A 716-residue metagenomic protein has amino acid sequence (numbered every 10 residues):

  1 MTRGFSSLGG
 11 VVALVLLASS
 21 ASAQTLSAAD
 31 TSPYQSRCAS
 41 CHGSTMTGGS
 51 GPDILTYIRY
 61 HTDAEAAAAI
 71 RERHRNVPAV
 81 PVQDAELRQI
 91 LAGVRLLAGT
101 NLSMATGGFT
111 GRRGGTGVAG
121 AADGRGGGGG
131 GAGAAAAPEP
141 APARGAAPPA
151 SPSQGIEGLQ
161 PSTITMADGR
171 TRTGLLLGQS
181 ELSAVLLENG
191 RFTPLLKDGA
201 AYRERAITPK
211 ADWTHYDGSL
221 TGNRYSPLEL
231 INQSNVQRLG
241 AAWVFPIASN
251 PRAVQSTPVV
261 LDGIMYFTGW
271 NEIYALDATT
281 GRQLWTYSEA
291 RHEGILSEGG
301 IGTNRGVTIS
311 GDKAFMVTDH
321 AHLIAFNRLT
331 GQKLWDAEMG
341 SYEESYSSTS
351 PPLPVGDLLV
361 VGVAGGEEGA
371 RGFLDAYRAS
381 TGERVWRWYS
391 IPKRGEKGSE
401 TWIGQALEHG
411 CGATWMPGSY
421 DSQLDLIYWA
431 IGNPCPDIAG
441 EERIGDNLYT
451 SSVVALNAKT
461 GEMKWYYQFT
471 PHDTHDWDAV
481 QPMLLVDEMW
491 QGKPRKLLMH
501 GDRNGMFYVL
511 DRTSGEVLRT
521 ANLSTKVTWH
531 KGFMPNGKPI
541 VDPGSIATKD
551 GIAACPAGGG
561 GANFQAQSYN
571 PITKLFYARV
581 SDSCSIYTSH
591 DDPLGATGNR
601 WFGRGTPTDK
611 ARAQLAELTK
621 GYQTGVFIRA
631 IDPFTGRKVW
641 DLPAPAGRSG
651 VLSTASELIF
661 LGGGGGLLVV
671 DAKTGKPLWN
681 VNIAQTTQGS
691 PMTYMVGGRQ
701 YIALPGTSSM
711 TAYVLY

Functional and structural regions predicted by a protein language model:
S40, T45-A105, R112-R113, D123-Y202 (+1 more regions): Extracytoplasmic electron-transfer domains, predominantly the class I c-type cytochrome c fold
A206-A241, S390-K397, V541, E617-L618 (+1 more regions): Blade/loop signatures of beta-propeller domains
K210-A211, D262-G263, G311-D312, G356-D357 (+5 more regions): Short coil/turn segments that connect the beta-strands within blades of beta-propeller domains
F245-T257, T286-T308, K333-P351, E368 (+11 more regions): Extracytoplasmic beta-rich repeat domains
A278-T280, N327-T330, A379-T381, A458-T460 (+4 more regions): Short loop/turn segments that connect beta-strands within beta-propeller blades
G372-E383, D446-T460, V626-P633: Beta-propeller blade signature
G689-Y716: Blade-level signature of beta-propeller repeat domains, shared across WD40, Kelch, NHL, RCC1 and BNR/Asp-box propellers
